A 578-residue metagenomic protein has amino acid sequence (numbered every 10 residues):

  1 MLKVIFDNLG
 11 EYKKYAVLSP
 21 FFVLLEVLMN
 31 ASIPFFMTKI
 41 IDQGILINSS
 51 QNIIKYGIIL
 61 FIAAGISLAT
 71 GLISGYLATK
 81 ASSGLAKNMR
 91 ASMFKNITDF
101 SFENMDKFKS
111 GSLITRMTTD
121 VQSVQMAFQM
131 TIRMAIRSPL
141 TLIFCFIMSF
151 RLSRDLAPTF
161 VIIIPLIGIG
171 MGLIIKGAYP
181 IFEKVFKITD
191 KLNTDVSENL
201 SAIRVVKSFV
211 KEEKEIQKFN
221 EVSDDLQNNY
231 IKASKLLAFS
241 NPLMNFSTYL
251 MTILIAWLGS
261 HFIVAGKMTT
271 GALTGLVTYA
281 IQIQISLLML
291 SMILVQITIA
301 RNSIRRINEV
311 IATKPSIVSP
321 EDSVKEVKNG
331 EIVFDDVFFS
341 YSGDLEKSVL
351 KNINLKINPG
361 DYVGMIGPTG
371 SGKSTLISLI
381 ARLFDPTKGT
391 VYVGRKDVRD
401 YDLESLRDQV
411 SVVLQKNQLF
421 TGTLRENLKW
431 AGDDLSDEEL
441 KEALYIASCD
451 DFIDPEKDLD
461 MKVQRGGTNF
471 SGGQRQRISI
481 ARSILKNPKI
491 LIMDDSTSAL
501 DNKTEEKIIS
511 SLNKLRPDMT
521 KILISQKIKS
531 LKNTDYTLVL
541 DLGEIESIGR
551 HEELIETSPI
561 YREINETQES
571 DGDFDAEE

Functional and structural regions predicted by a protein language model:
M1-N30, M37, I45-L60, S74-A78 (+15 more regions): Membrane-integrated ABC transporters
G10-K14, L77, F102-E103, T119-F128 (+8 more regions): An intracellular "coupling" helix at the cytosolic face of ABC transporter transmembrane type-1 domains
E11, Y15-L28, M130-V185, W257-M268: Transmembrane helices of ABC transporter permease
F21-F22, M29-D42, A63-S110, I114 (+11 more regions): Juxtamembrane helix-loop junctions of ABC transporter transmembrane domains
L24-S32, G65-L72, V124-A127, T131-I143 (+5 more regions): Hydrophobic alpha-helical transmembrane bundles that constitute the permease/transmembrane domains of multi-pass
I47, S83, A91-T115, T119-V121 (+4 more regions): Short intracellular "coupling" helices and adjacent cytoplasmic loop segments at the cytosolic face of multi-pass
S49-I53, M148-I162, K232-R306, V310-I311: Helix-loop-helix
V327-E578: ABC-type nucleotide-binding domain
